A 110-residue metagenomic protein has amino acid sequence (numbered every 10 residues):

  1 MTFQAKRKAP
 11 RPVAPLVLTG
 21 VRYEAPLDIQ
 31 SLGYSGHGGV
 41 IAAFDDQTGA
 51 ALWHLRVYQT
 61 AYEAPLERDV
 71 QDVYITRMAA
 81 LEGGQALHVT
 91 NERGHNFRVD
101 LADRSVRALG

Functional and structural regions predicted by a protein language model:
M1-G110: Secretory-pathway ectodomains
